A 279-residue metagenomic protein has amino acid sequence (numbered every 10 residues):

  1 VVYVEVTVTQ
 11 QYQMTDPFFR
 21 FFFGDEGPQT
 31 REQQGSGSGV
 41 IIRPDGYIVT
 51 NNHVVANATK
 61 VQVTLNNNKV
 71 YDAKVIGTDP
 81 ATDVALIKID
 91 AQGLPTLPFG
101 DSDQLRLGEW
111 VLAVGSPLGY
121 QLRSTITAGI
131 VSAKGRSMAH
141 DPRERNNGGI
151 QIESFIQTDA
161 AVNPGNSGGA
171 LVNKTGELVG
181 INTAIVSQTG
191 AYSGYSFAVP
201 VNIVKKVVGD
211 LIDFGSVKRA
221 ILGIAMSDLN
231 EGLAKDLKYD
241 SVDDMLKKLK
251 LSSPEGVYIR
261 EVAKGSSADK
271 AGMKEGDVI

Functional and structural regions predicted by a protein language model:
V1-G256, R260-A271: Serine-dependent protease modules
G276: Conserved catalytic motifs of ABC-family nucleotide-binding domains
